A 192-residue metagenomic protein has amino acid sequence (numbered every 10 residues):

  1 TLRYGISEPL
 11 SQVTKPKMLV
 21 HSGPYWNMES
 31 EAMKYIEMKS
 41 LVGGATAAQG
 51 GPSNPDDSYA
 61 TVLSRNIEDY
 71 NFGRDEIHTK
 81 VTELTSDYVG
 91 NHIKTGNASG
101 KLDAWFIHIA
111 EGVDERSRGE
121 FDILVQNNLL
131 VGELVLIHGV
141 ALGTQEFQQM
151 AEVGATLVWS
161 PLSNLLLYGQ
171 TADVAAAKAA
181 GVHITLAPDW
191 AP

Functional and structural regions predicted by a protein language model:
T1-E37: Metal-associated gating/positioning segment near the N- to mid-region
R3, S7-L10, V81, F121 (+2 more regions): Generic secondary-structure boundary/loop-capping signal
R3-S7, D114-S117, T144, Q170-T171: Short, functional N-terminal and low-complexity linear motifs
Q12-T14, G96-S99, I123, Q149-A151 (+1 more regions): Short amphipathic alpha-helical segments, especially helix-boundary/capping motifs
S22, E29-Y35, L41-E133, V140-A141 (+1 more regions): Metal-coordinating catalytic core of metallo-dependent amide/deamination hydrolases
Y25, I77-G90, N164-T171, D189-P192: Short, surface-exposed, charge-dense and proline/glycine-enriched linear segments
L129-P192: Active-site-adjacent C-terminal substructures of enzyme catalytic domains
